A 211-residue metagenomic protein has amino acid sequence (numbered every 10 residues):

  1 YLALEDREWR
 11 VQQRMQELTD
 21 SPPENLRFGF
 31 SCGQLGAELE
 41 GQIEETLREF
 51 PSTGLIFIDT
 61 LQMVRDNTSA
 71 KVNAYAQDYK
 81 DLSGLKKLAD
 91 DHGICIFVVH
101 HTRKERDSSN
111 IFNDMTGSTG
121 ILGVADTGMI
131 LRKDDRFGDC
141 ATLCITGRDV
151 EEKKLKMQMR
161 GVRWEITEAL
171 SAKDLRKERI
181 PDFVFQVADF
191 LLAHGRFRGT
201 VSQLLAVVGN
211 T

Functional and structural regions predicted by a protein language model:
Y1, D59, A125, I145 (+1 more regions): Conserved RecA-like P-loop NTPase ATPase core
L2-S83, K87, R148, G161-V162 (+1 more regions): Conserved inter-motif catalytic segment of the P-loop NTP-binding fold
L4, I43, L85, F97 (+3 more regions): RNase H-like, metal-dependent nuclease domains and their acidic two-metal-ion catalytic environment used
D6-E8, M15-P22, L47-F50, T68 (+7 more regions): Conserved NTP-handling cores and scaffolds of large molecular machines
R7, V11, L39, I121 (+2 more regions): Alpha-helical structural motif
L26-F28, I43, L143, M157 (+1 more regions): Hydrophobic beta-strand residues in large extracellular and virion-surface proteins
G54, K156-T211: DNA transaction DNA-binding modules
L55, Y75-E165: Phosphate-binding/switch region of NTP-binding enzymes
